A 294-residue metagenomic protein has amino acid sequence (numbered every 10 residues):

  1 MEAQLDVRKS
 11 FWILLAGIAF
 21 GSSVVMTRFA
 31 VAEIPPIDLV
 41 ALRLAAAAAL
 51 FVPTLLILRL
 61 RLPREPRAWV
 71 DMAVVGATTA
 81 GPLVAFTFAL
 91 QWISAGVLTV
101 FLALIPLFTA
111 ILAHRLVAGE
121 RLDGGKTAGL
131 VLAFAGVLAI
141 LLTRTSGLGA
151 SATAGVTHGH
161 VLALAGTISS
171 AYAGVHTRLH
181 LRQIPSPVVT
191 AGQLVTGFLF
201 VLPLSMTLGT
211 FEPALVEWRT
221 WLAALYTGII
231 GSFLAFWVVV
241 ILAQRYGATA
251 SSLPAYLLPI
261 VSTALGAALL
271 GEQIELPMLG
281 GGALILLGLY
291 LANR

Functional and structural regions predicted by a protein language model:
E2, M26-F29, E33, A48-E65 (+4 more regions): Membrane-interface helix-cap regions at the ends of transmembrane helices in multi-pass membrane proteins
R8, E33-G81, P106-A113, S169-A173 (+4 more regions): Transmembrane alpha-helices of multi-pass small-molecule transport proteins
G17, M26, F51, T109-I111 (+4 more regions): Transmembrane alpha-helical segments that form core, pore/gating elements of small-molecule transporters/exporters
A19, S23-V24, V52-L102, A139 (+1 more regions): Specific transmembrane alpha-helical segments of multi-pass solute transporters/efflux pumps, especially DMT/EamA
A30, L39, R43, A89 (+8 more regions): Hydrophobic/aromatic residues within transmembrane alpha-helices of multi-pass small-molecule transporters
P35-A49, A89-P106, V156-I168, E217-S232: Structural signature of hydrophobic alpha-helical transmembrane segments
V40-L42, T79-V84, G96-L104, V175-L199 (+1 more regions): Helix-helix packing/entry segments at the starts of transmembrane helices
F51, A73, T79, L112 (+4 more regions): Hydrophobic transmembrane alpha-helices of multi-pass small-molecule transport proteins
